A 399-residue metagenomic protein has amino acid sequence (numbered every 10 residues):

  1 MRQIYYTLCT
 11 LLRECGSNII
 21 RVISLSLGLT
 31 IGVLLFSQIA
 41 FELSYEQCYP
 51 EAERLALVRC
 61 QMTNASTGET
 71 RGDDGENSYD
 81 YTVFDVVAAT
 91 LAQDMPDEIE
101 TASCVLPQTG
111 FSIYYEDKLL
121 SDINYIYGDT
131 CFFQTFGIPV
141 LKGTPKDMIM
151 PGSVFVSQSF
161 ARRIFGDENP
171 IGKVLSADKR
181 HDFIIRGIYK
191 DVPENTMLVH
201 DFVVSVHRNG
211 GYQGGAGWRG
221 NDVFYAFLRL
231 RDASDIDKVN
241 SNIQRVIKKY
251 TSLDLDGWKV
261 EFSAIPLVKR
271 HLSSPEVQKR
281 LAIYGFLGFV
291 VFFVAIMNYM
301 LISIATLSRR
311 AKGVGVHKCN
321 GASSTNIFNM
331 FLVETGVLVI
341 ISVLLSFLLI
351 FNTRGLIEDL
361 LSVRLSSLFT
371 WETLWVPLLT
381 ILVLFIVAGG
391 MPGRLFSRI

Functional and structural regions predicted by a protein language model:
M1-I4, C9-S17, N242-V290, S308-R309 (+2 more regions): Membrane-helix entry/capping segments
I4-G16, I20, A295-L338, R398: Intracellular coupling helices
L11, R21, E42, V58-C60 (+14 more regions): Generic structural signal for small/hydrophobic residues in well-ordered secondary structure, especially within
V22-F36: Hydrophobic membrane-insertion alpha-helices, especially the h-region of bacterial N-terminal signal peptides
G32, F36-I171, A177-I184, K248: Structured, solvent-exposed hinge/loop segments at the ends of secondary-structure elements
D129-K142, V154-E276: Mid-to-C-terminal secondary-structure elements that act as membrane-proximal/extracytoplasmic interface segments
L281-I302, V383: Selective detector of the "anchor" transmembrane alpha-helix that sits immediately C-terminal
T335-R398: Small-residue-rich transmembrane alpha-helices
